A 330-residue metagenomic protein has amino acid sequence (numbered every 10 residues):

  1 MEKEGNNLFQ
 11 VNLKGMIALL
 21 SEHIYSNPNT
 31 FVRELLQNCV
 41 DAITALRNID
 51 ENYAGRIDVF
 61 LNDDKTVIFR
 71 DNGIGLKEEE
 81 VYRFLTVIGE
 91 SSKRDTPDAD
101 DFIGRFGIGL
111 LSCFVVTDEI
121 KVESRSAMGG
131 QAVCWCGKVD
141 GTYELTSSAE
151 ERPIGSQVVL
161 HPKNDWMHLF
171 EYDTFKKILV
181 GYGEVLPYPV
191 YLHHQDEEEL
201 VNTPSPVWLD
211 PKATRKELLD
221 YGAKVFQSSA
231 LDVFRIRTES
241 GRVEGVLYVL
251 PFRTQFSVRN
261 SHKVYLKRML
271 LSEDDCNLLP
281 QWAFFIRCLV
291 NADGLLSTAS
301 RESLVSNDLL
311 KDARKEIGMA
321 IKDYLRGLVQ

Functional and structural regions predicted by a protein language model:
M1-L169: GHKL (Bergerat-fold) ATPase N-terminal catalytic module, capturing the glycine-rich phosphate-binding loop and acidic
F102-R105, K121-E144, K163-H168, D173-Q330: GHKL/Bergerat-fold ATPase module in large chromosome/replication-associated machines
